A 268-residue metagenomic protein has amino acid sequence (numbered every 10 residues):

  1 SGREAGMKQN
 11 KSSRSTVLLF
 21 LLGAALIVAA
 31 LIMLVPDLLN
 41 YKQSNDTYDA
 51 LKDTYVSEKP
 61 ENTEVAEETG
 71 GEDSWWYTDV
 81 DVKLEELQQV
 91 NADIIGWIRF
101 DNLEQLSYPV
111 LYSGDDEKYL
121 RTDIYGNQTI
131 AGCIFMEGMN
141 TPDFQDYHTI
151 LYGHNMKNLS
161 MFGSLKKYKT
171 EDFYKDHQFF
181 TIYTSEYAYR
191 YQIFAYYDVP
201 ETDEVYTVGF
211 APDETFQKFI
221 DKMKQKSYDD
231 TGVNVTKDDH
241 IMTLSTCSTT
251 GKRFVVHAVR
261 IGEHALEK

Functional and structural regions predicted by a protein language model:
S1-G6: Short, Lys/Arg-enriched N-terminal segments with co-localized hydrophobic residues within the first ~10-30 amino acids
K8-L26: N-terminal Sec-pathway targeting helices
A29-K268: Solvent-exposed, non-transmembrane regions of membrane-associated and secreted proteins
